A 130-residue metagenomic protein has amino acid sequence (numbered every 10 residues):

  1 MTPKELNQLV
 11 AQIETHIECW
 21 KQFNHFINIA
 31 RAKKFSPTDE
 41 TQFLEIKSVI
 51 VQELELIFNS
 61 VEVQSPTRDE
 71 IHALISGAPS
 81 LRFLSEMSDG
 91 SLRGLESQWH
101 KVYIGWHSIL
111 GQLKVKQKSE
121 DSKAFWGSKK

Functional and structural regions predicted by a protein language model:
M1-K130: Conserved non-transmembrane functional hotspots
